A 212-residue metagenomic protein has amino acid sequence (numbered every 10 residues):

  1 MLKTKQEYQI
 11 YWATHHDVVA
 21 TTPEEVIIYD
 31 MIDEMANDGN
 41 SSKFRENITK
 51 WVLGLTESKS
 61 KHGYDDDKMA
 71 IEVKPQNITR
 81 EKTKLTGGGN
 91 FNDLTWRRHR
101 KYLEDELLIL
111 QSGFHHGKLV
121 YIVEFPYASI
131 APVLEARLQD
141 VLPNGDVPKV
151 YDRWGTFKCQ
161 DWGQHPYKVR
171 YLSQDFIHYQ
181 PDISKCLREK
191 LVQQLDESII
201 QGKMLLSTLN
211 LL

Functional and structural regions predicted by a protein language model:
M1-M69, K74-L212: Nucleic-acid endonuclease domains
